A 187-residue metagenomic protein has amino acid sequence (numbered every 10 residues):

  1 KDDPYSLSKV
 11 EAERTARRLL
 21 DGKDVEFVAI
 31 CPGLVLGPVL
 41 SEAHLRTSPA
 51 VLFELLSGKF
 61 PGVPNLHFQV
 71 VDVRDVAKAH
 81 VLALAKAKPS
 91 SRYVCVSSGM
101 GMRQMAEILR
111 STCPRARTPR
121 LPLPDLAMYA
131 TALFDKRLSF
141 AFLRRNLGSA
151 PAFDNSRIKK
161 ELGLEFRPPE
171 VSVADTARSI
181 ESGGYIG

Functional and structural regions predicted by a protein language model:
K1-V28: Active-site Tyr-X1-5-Lys
A16, H80-L84, L109, V173-I180: Hydrophobic "lid"/C-terminal helical patch of Rossmann-like NAD(P)-dependent dehydrogenase/epimerase domains
A16, I158-K159: Structural element of the ATP-grasp superfamily
G22-E26, G37-A50, A83-Y93, A116: Glycine/proline-rich active-site loop of Rossmann-fold NAD(P)-dependent oxidoreductases
P32-F60, L66: C-terminal beta-strand-loop-alpha-helix "lid" module of Rossmann-like NAD(P)-dependent dehydrogenases
L52-P61, L66-Y93, S97-M100, E107-R110: Alpha-helical substrate-binding/gating segment
M102-A152: Terminal hydrophobic/aromatic helix or amphipathic segment near a protein terminus
K159, R167-G187: Amphipathic terminal alpha-helices
